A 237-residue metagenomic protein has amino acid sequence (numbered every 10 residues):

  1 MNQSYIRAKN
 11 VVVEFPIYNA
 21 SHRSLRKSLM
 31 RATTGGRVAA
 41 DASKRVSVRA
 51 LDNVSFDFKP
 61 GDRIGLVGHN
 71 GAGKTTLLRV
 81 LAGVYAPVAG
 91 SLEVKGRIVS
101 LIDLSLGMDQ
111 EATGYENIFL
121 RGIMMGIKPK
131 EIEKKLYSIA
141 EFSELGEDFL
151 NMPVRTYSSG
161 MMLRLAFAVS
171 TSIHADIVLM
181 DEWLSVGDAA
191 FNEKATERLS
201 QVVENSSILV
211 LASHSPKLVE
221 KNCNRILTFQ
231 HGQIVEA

Functional and structural regions predicted by a protein language model:
N2-R49: Pre-NBD coupling/linker segments of ABC/ABC-like ATPases
Y5-I17, P60-R63, H69-M125: ABC ATPase nucleotide-binding domain signature region
A40-S47, R97, I102-L165, V169-I177 (+2 more regions): ABC-family P-loop ATPase nucleotide-binding domains
S47, V54, D62-R63: Conserved N-terminal flank of the Walker A/P-loop in ABC nucleotide-binding domains
N192-E204: Helical segment within the ABC ATPase nucleotide-binding domain
S213-H214: H-loop/switch region of ABC-family ATPase nucleotide-binding domains
K221-T228: Conserved catalytic segment of ABC-fold P-loop ATPases
